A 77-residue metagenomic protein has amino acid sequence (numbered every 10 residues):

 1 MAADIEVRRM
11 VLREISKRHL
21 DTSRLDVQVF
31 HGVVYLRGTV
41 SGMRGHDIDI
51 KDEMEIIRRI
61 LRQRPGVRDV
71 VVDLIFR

Functional and structural regions predicted by a protein language model:
M1-R77: N-terminal targeting leaders
